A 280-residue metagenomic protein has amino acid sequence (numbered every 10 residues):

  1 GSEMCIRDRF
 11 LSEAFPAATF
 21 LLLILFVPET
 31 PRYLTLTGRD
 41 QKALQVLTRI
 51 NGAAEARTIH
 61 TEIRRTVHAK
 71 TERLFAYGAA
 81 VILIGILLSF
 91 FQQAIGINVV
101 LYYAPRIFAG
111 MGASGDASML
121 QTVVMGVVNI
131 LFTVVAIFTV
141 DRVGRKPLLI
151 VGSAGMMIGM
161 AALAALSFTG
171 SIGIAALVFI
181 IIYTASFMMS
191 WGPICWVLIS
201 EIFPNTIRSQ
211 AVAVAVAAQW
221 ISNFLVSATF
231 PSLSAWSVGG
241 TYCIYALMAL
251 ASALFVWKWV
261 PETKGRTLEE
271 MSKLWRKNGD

Functional and structural regions predicted by a protein language model:
S2-K42, T48, R65-D280: Alpha-helical transmembrane bundle of multi-pass membrane proteins
K42-A43, E55: Short phosphate-engaging motifs
I50-G52: Short helix/loop segments within enzyme catalytic domains that coordinate or immediately flank catalytic cofactors
A56-R65: Short, well-structured alpha-helical segments
